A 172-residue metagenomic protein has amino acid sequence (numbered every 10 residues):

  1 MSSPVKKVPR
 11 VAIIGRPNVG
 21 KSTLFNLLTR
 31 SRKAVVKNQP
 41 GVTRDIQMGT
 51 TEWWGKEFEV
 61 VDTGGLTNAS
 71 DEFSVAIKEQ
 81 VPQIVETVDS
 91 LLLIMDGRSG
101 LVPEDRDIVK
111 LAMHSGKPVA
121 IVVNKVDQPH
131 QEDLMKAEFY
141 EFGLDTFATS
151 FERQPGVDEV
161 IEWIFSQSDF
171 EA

Functional and structural regions predicted by a protein language model:
M1-S74, K78, P82-V85, M95 (+1 more regions): Conserved G1/Walker A P-loop phosphate-binding module
M48, E72-F73, E104-D107, D133-K136: Short amphipathic alpha-helical segments
M48, P82, V109-M113, A120 (+1 more regions): Solvent-exposed, non-membrane alpha-helical residues enriched in polar/charged side chains
W53, H114-K117: Short helix-capping segments at alpha-helix termini
N68, V85-R106, G116-D133: Conserved Switch II/interswitch segment of TRAFAC-class P-loop GTPases
A76-Q83, E104-I108, E159: Well-ordered alpha-helical segments embedded in enzymatic catalytic cores
K117-A120, K125-A172: Canonical P-loop GTPase G-domain recognition
